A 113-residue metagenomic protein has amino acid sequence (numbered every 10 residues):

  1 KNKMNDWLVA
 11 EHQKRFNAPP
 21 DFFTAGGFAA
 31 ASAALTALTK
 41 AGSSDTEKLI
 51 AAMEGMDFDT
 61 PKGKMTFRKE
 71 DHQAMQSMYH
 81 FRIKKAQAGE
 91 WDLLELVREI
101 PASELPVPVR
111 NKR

Functional and structural regions predicted by a protein language model:
K1-R113: Extracytosolic ligand-binding ectodomains
